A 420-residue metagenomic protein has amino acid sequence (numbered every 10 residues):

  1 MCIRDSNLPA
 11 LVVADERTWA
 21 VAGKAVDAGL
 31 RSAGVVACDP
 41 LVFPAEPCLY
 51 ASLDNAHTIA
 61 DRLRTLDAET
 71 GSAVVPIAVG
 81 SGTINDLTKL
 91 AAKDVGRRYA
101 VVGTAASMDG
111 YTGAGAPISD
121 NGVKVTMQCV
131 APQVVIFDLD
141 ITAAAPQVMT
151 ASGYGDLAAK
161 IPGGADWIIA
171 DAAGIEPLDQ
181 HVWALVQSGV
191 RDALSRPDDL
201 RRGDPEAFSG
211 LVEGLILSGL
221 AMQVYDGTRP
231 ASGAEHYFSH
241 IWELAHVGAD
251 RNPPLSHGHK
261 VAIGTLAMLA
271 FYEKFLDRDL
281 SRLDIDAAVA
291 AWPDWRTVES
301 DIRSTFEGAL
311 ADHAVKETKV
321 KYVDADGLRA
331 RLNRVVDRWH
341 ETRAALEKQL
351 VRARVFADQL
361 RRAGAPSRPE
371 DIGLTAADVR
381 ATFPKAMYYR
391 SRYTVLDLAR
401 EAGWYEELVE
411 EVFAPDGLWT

Functional and structural regions predicted by a protein language model:
R4-V75: ATP/NTP phosphate-donor binding region
D5, T65-G71, A92, V125-V130 (+3 more regions): Solvent-exposed alpha-helices and their adjacent loops that cap or buttress functional pockets in soluble metabolic
D15-V21, G80-D86, S107: Gly/Ser/Thr-rich loops at beta-strand to alpha-helix junctions that form or flank small-molecule/cofactor-binding
D39, C48-A73, A106, Y225-T228 (+2 more regions): Non-transmembrane, aqueous-exposed alpha-helical and coiled segments at domain scale
L66-A91, V95-T104: A short, small-residue-rich loop immediately preceding and capping a beta-strand
L90-D192: A glycine/threonine-rich phosphate-anchoring loop and its flanking beta-alpha core in nucleotide/phosphate-binding
Q187-R201, P205-D277: A conserved active-site cap/scaffold subdomain adjacent to cofactor or substrate pockets
R278-T420: C-terminal charged capping/lid subdomain of soluble metabolic enzymes
